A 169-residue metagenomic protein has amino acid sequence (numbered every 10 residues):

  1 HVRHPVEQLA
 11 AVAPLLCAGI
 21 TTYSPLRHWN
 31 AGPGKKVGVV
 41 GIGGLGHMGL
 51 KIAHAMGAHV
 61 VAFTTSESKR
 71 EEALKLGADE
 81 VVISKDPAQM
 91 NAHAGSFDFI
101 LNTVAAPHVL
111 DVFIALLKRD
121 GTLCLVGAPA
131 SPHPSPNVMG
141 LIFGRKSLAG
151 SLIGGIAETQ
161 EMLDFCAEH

Functional and structural regions predicted by a protein language model:
H1-V40: NAD(P)H dinucleotide-binding glycine-rich loop of Rossmann-like/cofactor-binding domains, especially the beta1-alpha1
A13, C17-I20, S68, V104 (+2 more regions): Conserved active-site and cofactor/substrate-binding residues in soluble primary-metabolism enzymes
A18, G41-L45, A128: Glycine-rich Rossmann-fold phosphate-binding loop(s) that bind the pyrophosphate of adenine dinucleotide cofactors
R27, H47-A55: Surface-exposed amphipathic alpha-helices with a cationic face
P33-K36, F97, D120, R145: Phosphate-coordination loops involved in phosphoryl transfer and adenosine-cofactor binding
K36-I42, H54-V112: Adenosine-nucleotide cofactor-binding segment
V104-H169: Glycine-rich phosphate-binding loop and adjacent beta-alpha segment of Rossmann(oid) nucleotide-cofactor-binding
